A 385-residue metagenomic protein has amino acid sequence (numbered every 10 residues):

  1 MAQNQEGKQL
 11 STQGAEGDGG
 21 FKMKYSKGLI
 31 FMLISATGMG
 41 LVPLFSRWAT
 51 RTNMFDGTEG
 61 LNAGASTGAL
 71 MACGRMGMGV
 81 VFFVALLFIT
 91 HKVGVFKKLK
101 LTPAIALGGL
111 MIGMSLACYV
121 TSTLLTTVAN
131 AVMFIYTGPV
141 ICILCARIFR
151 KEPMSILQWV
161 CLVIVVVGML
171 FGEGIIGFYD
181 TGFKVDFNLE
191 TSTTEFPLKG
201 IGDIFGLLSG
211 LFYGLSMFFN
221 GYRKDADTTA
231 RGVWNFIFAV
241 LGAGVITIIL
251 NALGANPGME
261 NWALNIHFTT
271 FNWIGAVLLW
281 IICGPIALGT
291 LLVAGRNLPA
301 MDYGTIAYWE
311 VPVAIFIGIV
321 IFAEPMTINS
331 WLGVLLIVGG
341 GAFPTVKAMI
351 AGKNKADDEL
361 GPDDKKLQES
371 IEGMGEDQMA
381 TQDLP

Functional and structural regions predicted by a protein language model:
A2, K8, N53-M114, I141 (+2 more regions): Transmembrane alpha-helices of multi-pass small-molecule transport proteins
A2-E6, L10-T12, E16-G17, F21 (+5 more regions): C-terminal-most transmembrane helix of multi-pass membrane proteins
A2-L70, L110, C118, D180-Y222 (+2 more regions): Glycine-/small-residue-enriched transmembrane alpha-helix faces in small-molecule transporters and effluxers
K24-L29, G64-A69, C73, K97-L101 (+3 more regions): Juxtamembrane helix-entry segments on the extracytoplasmic side of multipass membrane proteins
G38-L41, F45, T90-N130, F171 (+1 more regions): Specific transmembrane alpha-helical segments of multi-pass solute transporters/efflux pumps, especially DMT/EamA
G60, G138-V163, L170, P312-W331: C-terminal transmembrane-helix exit sites in multi-pass transporters
G74, L116-A117, A131-T137, N220-L241 (+1 more regions): Helix-helix packing/entry segments at the starts of transmembrane helices
F83, L87, M154-T191, N329-A348: Hydrophobic transmembrane alpha-helices of multi-pass small-molecule transport proteins
